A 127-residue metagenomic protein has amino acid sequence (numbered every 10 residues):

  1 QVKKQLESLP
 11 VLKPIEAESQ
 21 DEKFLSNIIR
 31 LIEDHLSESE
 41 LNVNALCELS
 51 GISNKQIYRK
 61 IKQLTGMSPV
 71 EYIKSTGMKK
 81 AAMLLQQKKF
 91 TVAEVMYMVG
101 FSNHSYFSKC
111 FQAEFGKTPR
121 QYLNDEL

Functional and structural regions predicted by a protein language model:
Q1-G51, K60: Membrane-proximal linker segments that couple transmembrane helices to downstream signaling/catalytic modules
I29-L41, I61, T65, A82-T91 (+2 more regions): Basic, amphipathic alpha-helical hairpins
N44-I52, I57, I61, V95-S102 (+2 more regions): Append "Primarily bacterial transcriptional regulators
I52, M67, K117: Short glycine/serine/threonine/alanine-rich loop segments
Q63-S102, N124-L127: Terminal helix-turn-helix DNA-binding modules in bacterial transcription factors
K109-L127: …primarily DNA-binding HTH/wHTH and HhH modules…
